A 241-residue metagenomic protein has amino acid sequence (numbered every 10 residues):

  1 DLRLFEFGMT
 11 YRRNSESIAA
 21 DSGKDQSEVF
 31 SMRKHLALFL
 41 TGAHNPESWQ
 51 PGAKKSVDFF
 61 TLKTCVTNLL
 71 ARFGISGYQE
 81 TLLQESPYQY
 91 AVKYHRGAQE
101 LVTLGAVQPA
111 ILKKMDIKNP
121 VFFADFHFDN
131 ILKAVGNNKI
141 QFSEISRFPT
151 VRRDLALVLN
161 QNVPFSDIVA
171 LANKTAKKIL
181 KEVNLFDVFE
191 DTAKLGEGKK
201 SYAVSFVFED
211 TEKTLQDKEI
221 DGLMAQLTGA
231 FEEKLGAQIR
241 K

Functional and structural regions predicted by a protein language model:
L2-G8, N14, D21-K24, S31-M32 (+2 more regions): A carboxyl-terminal module marker
